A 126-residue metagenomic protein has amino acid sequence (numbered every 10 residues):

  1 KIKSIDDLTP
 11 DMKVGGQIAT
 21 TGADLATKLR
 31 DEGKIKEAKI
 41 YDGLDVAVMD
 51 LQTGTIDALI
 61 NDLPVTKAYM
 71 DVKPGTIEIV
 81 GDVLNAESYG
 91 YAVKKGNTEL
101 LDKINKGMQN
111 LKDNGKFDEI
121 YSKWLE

Functional and structural regions predicted by a protein language model:
K1, A19-D24, D45-V46, I60 (+3 more regions): Solvent-exposed loop/turn segments at secondary-structure junctions within structured extracellular/periplasmic domains
K1-K13: Flexible hinge/capping segments at coil-to-helix
D6-T9, K28, L44-I60, P64 (+1 more regions): Short helices/loops that flank or line small-molecule/ion binding pockets
T9, T21-Y41, M70-P74: Ligand-binding cleft/hinge of the Venus flytrap
K13-G16, L59, A92: Short, well-ordered beta-strand segments
I18-T21, G90-E126: Extended ligand-binding regions for polar small-molecule ligands
L63, K67-Q109: Periplasmic-binding protein-like
